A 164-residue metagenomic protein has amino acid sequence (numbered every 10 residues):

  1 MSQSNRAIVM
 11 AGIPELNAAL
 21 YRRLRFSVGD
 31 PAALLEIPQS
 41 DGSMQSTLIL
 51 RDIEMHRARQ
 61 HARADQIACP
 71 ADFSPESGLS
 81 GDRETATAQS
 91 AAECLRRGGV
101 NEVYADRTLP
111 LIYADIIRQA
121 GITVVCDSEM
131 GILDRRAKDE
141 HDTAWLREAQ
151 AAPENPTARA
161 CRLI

Functional and structural regions predicted by a protein language model:
M1-G98, L109, E129, A151: N-terminal accessory/capping or targeting/presequence segment of soluble
Q89-I164: Flexible, acidic/His-enriched mid-domain "rim/lid" segments that flank
